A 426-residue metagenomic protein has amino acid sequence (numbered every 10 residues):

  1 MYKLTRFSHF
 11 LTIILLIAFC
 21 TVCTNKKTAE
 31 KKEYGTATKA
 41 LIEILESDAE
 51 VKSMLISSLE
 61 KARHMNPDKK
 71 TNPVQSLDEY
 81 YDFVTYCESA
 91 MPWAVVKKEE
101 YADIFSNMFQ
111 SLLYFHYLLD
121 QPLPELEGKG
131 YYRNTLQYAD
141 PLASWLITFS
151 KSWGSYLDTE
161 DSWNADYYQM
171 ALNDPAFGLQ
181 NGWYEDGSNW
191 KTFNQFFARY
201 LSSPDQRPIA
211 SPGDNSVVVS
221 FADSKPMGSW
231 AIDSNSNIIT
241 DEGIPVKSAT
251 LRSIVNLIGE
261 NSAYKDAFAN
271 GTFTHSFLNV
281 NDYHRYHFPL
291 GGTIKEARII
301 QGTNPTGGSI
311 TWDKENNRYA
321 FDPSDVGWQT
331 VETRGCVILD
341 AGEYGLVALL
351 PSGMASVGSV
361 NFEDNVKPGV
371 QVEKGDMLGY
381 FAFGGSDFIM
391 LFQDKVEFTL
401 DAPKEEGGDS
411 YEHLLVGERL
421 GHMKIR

Functional and structural regions predicted by a protein language model:
Y2-L11: Bacterial N-terminal signal peptides that target proteins for export
F19-V22: C-terminal motif of bacterial Sec signal peptides marking the signal peptidase cleavage site
T24-K26: Sec-dependent signal peptide cleavage junction
T28-R426: Contiguous, well-folded functional domains in the mature portion of proteins
